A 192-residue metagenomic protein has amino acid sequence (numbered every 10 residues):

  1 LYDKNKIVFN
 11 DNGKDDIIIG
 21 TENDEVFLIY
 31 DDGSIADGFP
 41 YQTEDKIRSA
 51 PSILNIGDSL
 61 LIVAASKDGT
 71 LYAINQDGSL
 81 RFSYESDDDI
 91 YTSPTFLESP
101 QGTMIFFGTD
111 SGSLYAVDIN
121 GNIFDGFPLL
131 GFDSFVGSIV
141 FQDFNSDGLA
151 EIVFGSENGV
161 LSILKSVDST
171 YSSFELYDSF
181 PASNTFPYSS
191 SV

Functional and structural regions predicted by a protein language model:
L1-V192: Extracytoplasmic/lumenal domain signature
